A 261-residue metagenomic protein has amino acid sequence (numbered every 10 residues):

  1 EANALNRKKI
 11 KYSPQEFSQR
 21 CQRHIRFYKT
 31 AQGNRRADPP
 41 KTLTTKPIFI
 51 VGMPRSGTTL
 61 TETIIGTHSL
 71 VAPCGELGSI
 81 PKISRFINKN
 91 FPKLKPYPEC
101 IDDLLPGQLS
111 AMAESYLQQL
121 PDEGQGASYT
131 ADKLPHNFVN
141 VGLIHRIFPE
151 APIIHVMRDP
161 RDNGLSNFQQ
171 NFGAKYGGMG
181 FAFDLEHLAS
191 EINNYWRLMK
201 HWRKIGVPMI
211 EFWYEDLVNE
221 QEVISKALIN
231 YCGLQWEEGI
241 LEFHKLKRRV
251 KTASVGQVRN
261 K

Functional and structural regions predicted by a protein language model:
E1-T45: Non-catalytic membrane-proximal stalk/linker segments that position and tether the catalytic domains
R35-R158: Phosphate-binding active sites in nucleotide-utilizing proteins
G78-I80, P160-N163, L217-V218, R248: Conserved nucleotide-binding/hydrolysis micro-motifs of P-loop NTPases
L117, L143, N193-I210, I240: P-loop NTP-binding module
T130-P135, A151, A182-L185, I205-C232: Phosphate-binding beta-loop-alpha motif at adenosine-nucleotide cofactor sites
N140, D162-S166, E220-E222, K251: Switch/connector loops and helix/strand junctions flanking conserved nucleotide-binding motifs in nucleotide-processing
N167-I192, L198, L241-K261: PAPS-dependent sulfotransferase catalytic core
E215-L217, E222-K261: C-terminal structured "cap/appendage" subdomains that terminate the fold
